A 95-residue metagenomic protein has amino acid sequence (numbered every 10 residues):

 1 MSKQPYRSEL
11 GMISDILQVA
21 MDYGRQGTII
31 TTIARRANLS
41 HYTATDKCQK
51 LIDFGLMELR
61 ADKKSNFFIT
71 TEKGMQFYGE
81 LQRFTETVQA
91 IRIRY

Functional and structural regions predicted by a protein language model:
M1-L17: Short alpha-helical segments that sit at the start of domains
M1-S2, G79-Y95: Amphipathic alpha-helical dimerization/coiled-coil segments that flank or bridge DNA-binding/regulatory modules
K3, R7, N38-D53: Short amphipathic alpha-helical interaction segments
L17-R25, Q82: Short, locally clustered residues in the helix-turn-helix/winged-helix DNA-binding domain
R25-R36: Short acidic, hydrophobic short linear motifs in intrinsically disordered regions
I52-D62: A short, conserved structural fragment
K63-E80: Basic, amphipathic "hinge/linker" alpha-helix immediately C-terminal to the N-terminal HTH DNA-binding motif
